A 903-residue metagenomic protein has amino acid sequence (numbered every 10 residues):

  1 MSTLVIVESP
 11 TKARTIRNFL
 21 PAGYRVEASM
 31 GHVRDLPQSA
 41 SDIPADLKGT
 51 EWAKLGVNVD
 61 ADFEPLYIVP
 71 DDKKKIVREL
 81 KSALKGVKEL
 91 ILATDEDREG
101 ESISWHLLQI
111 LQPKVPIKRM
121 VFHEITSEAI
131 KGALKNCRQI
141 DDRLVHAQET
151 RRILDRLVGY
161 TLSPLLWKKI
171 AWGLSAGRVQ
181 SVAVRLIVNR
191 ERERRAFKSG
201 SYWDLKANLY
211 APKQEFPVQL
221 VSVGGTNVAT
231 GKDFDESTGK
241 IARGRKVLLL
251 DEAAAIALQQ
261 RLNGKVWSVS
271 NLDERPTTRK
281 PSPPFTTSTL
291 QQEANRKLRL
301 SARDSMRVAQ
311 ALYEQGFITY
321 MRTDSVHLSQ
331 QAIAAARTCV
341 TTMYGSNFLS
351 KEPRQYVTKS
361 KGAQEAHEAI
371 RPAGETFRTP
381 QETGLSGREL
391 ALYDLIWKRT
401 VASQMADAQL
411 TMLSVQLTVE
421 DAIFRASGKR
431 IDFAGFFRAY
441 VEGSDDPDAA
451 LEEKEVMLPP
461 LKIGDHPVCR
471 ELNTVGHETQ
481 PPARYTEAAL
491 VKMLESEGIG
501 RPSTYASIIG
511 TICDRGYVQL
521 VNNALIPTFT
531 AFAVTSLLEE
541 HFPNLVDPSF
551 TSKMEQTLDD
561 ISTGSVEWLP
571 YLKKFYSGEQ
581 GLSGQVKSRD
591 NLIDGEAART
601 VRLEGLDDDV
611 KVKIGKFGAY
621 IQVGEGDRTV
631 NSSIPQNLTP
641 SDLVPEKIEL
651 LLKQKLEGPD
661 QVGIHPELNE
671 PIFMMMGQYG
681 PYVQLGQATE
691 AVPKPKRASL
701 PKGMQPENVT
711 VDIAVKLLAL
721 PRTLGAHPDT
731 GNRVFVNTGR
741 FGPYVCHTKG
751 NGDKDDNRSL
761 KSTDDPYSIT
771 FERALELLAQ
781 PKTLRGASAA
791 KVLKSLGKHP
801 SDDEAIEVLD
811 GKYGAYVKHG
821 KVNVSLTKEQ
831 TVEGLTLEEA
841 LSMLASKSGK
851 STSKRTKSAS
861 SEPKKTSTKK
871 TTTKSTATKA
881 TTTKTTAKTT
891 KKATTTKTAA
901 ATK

Functional and structural regions predicted by a protein language model:
M1-R152, T161, G224, F234 (+2 more regions): Intrinsically disordered, low-complexity regulatory segments
M1-S2, T94-E96, A171-G173, E274-P283 (+2 more regions): Conserved short loop/turn motifs at secondary-structure junctions
S2-L4, R14-T15, Y24, S163 (+8 more regions): Basic, low-complexity terminal or inter-domain segments flanking catalytic cores
V26-A28, I68, N189-R190, Y202-L205 (+3 more regions): Accessory interaction regions appended to the cores of large information-processing enzymes
D72, R78, K85-G86, I125-L209 (+1 more regions): C-terminal or mid-to-C-terminal helical accessory/interaction module adjacent to the motor/catalytic core
K169-G173, V188-L250, K297, F436: C-terminal helical "lid" subdomain and adjoining coupling/linker elements of P-loop NTPases
F197-L220, W267-A302, V308, T486 (+5 more regions): C-terminal accessory/connector segments of nucleic-acid motor ATPases
